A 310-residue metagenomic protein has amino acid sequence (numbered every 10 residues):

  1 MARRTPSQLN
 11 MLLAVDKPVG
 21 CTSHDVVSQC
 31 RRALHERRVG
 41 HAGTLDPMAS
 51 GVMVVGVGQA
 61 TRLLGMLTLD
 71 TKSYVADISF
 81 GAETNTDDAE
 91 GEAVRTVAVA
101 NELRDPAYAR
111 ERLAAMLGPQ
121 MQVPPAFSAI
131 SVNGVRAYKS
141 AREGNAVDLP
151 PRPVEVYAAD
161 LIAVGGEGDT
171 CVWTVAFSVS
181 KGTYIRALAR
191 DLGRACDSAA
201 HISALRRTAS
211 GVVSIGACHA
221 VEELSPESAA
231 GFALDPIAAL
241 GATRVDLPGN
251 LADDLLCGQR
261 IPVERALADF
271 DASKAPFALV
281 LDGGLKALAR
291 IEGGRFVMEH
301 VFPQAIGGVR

Functional and structural regions predicted by a protein language model:
M1-P18, H24-H41, L45, A49 (+2 more regions): Accessory RNA 3′-end/elbow-binding domains used by RNA modification enzymes
M1-S180, I185-A217: Catalytic cores of RNA-modifying enzymes
